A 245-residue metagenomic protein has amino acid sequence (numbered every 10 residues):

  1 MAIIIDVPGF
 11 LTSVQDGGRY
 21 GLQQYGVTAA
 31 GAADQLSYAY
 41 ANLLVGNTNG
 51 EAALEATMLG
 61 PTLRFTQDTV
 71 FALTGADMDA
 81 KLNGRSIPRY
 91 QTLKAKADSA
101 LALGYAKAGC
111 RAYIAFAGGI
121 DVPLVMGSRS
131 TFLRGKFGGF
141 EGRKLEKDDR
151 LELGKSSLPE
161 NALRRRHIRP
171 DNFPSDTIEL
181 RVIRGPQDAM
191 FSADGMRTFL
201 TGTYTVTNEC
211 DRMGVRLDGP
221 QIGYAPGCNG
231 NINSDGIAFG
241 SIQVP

Functional and structural regions predicted by a protein language model:
M1-P245: Conserved "landmark" site that anchors the functional core of diverse proteins
